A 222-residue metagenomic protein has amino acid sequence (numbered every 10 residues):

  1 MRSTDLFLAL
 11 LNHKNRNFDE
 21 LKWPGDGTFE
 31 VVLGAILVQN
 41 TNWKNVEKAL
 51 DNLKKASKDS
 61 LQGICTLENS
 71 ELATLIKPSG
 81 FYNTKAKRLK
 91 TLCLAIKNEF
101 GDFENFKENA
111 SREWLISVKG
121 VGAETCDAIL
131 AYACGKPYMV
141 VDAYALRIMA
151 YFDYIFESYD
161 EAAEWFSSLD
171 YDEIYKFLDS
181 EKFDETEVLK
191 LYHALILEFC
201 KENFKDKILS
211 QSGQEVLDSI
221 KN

Functional and structural regions predicted by a protein language model:
S3-N222: Catalytic cores of DNA base-excision repair glycosylases
